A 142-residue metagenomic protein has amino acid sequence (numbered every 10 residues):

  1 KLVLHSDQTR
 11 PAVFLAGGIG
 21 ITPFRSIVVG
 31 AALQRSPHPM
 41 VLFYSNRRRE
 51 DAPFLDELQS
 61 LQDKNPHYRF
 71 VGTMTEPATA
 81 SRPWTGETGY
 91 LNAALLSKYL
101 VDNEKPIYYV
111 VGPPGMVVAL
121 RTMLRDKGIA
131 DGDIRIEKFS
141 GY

Functional and structural regions predicted by a protein language model:
K1-F14, S26-L33, R48, M74-E76 (+2 more regions): FAD-binding FR-type
H38-Y142: Reductase modules of NAD(P)H-dependent flavoproteins
